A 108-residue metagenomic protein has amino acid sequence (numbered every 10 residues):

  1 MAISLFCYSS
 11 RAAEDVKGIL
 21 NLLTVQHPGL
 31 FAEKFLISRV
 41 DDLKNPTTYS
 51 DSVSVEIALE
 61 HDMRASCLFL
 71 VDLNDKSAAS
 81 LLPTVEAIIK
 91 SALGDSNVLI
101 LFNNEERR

Functional and structural regions predicted by a protein language model:
M1-A32: Short, extreme N-terminal segment that most often corresponds to the first beta-strand
K17-L20, F35, L81, V85: Generic alpha-helix signal with a bias toward terminal, lower-confidence helices and secondary-structure junctions
G29-I37, S96-N103: Conserved short beta-strand edge segments in small beta-sheet-based binding/regulatory domains
E33-Y49: Ser/Thr-rich, low-complexity intrinsically disordered terminal regions
K44-R108: Charged interaction segments
